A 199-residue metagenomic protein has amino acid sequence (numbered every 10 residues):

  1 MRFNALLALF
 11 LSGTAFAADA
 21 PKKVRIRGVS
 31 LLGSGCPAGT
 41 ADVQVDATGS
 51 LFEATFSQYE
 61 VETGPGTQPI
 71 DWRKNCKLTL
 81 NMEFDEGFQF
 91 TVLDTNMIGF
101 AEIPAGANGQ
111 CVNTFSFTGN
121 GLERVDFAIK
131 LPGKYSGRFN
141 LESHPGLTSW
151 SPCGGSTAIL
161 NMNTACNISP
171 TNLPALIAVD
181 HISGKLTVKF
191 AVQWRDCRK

Functional and structural regions predicted by a protein language model:
M1-A17: Fungal secretory targeting signals
A18-G66: N-terminal leader/pro-regions and domain N-caps
E53-T55, S136-A178: Cysteine-clustered segments with highest specificity for TGF-beta superfamily mature ligands
T55-T63, N96-F100, N163-S169: Generic short beta-strand segments
G64-R73, N81-T91, E102-P104: Short, solvent-exposed beta-strand/turn "edge" segments of beta-rich domains on protein surfaces
N81-Q89, S149-G154, V192-R195: Extracellular and analogous surface-interaction loops
L93-L147: An exposed acidic His-Trp-rich patch
I168-K199: Proprotein-processing/basic-patch segments
